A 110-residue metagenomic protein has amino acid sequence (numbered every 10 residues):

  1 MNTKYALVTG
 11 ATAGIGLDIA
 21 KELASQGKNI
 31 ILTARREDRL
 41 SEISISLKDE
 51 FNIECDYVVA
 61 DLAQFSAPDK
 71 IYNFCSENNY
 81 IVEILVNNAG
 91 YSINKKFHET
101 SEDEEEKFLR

Functional and structural regions predicted by a protein language model:
Y5, T12-G14: Conserved glycine-rich cofactor-binding loop
L17-K21: Residues forming the Rossmann-fold NAD(P)(H) cofactor-binding site
Q26-I43: Conserved glycine-rich Rossmann-like NAD(P)H-binding loop of the short-chain dehydrogenase/reductase
D38, V59-K70, E102: The beta1-alpha1 cofactor-binding region of Rossmann-like NAD(H)/NADP(H)-dependent oxidoreductases
C55-Y57: Hydrophobic/aromatic anchor residues within beta-strands of the central parallel beta-sheet of Rossmann-like
E83-I84: Conserved catalytic-site loops of classical short-chain dehydrogenases/reductases
N88-I93: Conserved NAD(P)H cofactor-binding loop of Rossmann-fold oxidoreductase domains
K96-L109: Substrate-binding pocket helix/loop in short-chain dehydrogenase/reductase
